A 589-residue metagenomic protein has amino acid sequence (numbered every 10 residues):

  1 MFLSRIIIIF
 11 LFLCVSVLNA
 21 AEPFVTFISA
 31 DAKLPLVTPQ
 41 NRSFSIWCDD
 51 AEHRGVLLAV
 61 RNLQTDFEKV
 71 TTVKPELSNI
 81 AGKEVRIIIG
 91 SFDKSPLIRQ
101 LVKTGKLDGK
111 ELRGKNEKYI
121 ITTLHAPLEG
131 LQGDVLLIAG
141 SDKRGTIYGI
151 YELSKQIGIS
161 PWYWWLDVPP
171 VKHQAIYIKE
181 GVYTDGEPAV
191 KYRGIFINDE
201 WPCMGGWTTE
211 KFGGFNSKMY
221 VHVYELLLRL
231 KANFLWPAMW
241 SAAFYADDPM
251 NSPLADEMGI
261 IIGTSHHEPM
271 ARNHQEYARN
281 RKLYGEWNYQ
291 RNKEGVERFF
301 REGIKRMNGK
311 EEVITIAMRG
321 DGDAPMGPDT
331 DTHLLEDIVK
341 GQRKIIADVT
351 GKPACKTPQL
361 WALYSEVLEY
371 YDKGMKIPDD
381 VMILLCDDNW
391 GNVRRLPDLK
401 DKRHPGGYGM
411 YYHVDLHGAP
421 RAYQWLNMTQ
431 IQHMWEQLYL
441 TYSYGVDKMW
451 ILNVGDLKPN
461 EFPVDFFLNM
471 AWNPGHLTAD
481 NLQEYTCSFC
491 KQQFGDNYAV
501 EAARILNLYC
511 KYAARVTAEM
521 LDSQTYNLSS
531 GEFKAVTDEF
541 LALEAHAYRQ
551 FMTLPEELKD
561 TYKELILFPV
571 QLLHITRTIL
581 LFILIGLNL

Functional and structural regions predicted by a protein language model:
M1-P23: Bacterial Sec-dependent N-terminal signal peptides
A20-E187: Contiguous, structured surface segment used for ligand recognition
D50-R61, G140-R144, G214-K218, A242-Y245 (+6 more regions): Soluble non-cytosolic domains of exported or imported proteins
G55-L58, N62, D66, G145-Y148 (+11 more regions): Extracytoplasmic/secreted proteins, especially bacterial periplasmic and envelope-associated proteins
L77, P169-K179, A246-E257, Y284-P405 (+4 more regions): Gly/Pro-rich turn-and-neighbor structural signature
L107-Q290, N308, L360-Y364, G374-N392 (+3 more regions): Feature activates predominantly on carbohydrate-active enzymes
L228, N233-W236, A242-A243, M250 (+2 more regions): Structured mid-domain segments that build the active-site/substrate or prosthetic-cofactor binding neighborhood
